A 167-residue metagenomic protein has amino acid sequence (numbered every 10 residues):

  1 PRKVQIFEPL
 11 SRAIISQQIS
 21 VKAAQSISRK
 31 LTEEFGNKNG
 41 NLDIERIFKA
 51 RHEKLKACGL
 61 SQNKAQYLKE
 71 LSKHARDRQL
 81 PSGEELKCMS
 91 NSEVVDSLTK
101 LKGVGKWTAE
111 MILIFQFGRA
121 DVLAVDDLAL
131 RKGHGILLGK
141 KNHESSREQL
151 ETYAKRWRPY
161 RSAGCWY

Functional and structural regions predicted by a protein language model:
P1, A65-Q66, Q79-P81, N91-S92 (+1 more regions): C-terminal accessory module of base-excision DNA glycosylases/AP lyases that mediates lesion recognition and DNA
F7-S11, F48-R51, N91-V94, L130 (+1 more regions): N-terminal alpha-helical segment
L10-I14, Q18: Short, aromatic/basic-rich helix-turn unit that serves as a nucleic-acid recognition element
S11, L68-L71, H134: Buried hydrophobic packing segments
I14, K30, S97, G133 (+1 more regions): Generic structural signal for isolated residues within well-ordered alpha-helices
I19-S20, A24-K100, R156-R158, A163: Alpha-helical ds-nucleic-acid-binding substructure associated with the helix-hairpin-helix region of base-excision DNA
